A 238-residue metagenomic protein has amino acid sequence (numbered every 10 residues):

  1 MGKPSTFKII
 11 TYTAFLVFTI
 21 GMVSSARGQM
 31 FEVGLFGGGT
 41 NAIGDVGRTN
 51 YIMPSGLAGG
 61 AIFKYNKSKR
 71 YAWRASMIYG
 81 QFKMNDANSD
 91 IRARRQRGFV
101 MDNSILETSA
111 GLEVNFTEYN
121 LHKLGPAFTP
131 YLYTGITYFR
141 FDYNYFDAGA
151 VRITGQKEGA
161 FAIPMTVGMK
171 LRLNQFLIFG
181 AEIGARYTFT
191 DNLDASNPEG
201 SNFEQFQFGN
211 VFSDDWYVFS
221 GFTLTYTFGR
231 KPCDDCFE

Functional and structural regions predicted by a protein language model:
S25-M30, K69-R70, E118-T129, L173-F176 (+1 more regions): Short loop/turn motifs that connect adjacent beta-strands in outer-membrane beta-barrel proteins
S25-N66, Y143, F219-K231: Short glycine/proline- and aromatic-enriched beta-strand/turn motifs that initiate or cap beta-hairpins
Q29, M53-L57, S104-T108, F128 (+2 more regions): Residues that define the transmembrane beta-barrel architecture of outer-membrane proteins
L35, G39, A61-Y65, A110-V114 (+4 more regions): Residues on the lipid-exposed face of transmembrane beta-strands in outer-membrane beta-barrel proteins
I43-T49, A93-M101, A150-G155, Q207-N210: Extracellular loop and loop/strand-boundary signature of outer-membrane beta-barrel proteins
D45-N50, D86-R92, K123-G125, Y143-V151 (+2 more regions): Outer-membrane beta-barrel translocator domains and adjoining extracellular loop/strand segments of Gram-negative
K69-Y71, S76-F146, F228: Gram-negative (and chloroplast) outer-membrane scaffold detector with strong preference for beta-barrel transmembrane
A87, N174-E238: Predominantly the C-terminal beta-signal and adjacent terminal strand-loop region of outer-membrane beta-barrel
